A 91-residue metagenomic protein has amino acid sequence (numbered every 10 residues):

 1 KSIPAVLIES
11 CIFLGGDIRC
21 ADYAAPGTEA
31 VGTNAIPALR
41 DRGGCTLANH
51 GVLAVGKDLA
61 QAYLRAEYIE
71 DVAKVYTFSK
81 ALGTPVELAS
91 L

Functional and structural regions predicted by a protein language model:
K1-L91: Glycine-rich flexible loops
